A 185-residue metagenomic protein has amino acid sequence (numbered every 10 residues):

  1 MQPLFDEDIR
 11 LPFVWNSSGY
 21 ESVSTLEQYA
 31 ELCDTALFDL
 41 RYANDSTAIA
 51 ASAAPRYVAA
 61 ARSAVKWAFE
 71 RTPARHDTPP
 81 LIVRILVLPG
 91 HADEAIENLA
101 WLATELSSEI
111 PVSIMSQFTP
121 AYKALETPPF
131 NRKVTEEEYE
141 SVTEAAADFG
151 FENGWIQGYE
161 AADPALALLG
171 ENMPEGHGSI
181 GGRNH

Functional and structural regions predicted by a protein language model:
M1-T72, I156: Core AdoMet radical
P73-P80, I85-H185: Auxiliary Fe-S-binding modules of radical SAM enzymes
